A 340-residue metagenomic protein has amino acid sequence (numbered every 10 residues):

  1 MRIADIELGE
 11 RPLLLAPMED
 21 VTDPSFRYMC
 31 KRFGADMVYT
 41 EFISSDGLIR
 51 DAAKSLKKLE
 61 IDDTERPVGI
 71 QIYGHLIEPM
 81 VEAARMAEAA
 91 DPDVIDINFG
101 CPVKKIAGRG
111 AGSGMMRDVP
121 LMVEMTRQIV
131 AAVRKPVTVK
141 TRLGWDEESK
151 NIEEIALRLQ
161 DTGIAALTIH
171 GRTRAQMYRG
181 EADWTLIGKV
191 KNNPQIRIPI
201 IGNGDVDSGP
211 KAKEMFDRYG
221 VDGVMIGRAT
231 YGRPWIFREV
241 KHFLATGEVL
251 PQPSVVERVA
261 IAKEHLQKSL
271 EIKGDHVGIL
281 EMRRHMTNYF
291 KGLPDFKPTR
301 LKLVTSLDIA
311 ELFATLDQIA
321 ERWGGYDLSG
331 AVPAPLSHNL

Functional and structural regions predicted by a protein language model:
M1-L340: Flavin-dependent oxidoreductase catalytic cores
